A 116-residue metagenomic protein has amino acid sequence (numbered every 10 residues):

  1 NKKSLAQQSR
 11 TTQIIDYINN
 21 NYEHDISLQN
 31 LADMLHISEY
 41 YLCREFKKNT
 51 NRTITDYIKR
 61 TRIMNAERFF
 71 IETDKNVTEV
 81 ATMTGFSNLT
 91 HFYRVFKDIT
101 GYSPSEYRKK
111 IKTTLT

Functional and structural regions predicted by a protein language model:
N1-R10, Y41: An amphipathic alpha-helical interaction segment
K3-L5, E106-T116: Short, Lys/Arg-enriched, disordered terminal segments
Q8, T12, R60-T61: Amphipathic alpha-helical repeat elements characteristic of tetratricopeptide repeat
Y17-M64, K75, A81-E106, K110: Basic/polar phosphate-binding segments, predominantly the helix-turn-helix DNA-binding elements of transcriptional
